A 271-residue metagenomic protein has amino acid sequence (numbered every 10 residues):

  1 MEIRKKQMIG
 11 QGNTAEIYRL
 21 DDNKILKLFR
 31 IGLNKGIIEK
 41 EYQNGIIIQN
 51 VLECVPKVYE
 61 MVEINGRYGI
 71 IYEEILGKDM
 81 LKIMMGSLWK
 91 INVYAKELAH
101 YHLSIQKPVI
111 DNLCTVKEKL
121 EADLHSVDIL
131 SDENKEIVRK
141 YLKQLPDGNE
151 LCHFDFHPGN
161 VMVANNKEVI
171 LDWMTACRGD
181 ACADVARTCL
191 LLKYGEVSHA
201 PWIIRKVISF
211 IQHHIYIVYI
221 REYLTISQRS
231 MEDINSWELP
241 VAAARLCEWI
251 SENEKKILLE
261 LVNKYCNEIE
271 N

Functional and structural regions predicted by a protein language model:
M1-M8: Conserved N-terminal boundary motif of the eukaryotic protein kinase catalytic domain
M8-E39, I46: ATP-binding glycine-rich loop module of kinase domains
I17-L20, K140-A183: Active-site acidic catalytic loop and adjacent metal/ATP-binding pocket of ATP-dependent phosphoryl transfer enzymes
F29, Y59-V62, I75: Residues forming the ATP-binding cleft of Hanks-type serine/threonine protein kinase domains
Q49-E60: Conserved HxN/HPN-centered segment at the entrance to the catalytic loop of eukaryotic protein kinase-like domains
N65-D79: Conserved short submotifs of the Hanks-type protein kinase catalytic core that shape the nucleotide-binding pocket
K78-V116, D132-E136, Y141-L145, E168: Conserved kinase catalytic-core helix
L192, H199-N271: Helix-rich C-terminal or lid/interface subdomains of diverse kinases
